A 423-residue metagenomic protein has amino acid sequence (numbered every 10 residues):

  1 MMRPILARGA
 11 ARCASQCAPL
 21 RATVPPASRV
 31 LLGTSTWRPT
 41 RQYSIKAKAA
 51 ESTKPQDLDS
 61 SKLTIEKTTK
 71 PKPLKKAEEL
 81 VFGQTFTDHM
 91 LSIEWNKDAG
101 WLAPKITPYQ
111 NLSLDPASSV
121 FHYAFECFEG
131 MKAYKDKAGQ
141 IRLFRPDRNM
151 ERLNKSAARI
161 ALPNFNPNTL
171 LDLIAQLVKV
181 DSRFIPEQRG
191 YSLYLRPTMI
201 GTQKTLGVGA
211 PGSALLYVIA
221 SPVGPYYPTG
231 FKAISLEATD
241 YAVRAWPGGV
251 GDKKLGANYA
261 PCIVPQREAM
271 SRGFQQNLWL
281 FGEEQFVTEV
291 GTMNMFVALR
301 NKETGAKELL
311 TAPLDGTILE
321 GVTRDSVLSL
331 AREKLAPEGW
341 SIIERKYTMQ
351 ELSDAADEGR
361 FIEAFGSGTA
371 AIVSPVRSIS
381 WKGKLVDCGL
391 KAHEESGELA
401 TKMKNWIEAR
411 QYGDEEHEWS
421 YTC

Functional and structural regions predicted by a protein language model:
M1-T53: N-terminal mitochondrial targeting presequence
R3-I5, G9, S44-L177, T205-C423: Helix-start/capping segments and mature chain N-termini
T36, T40, N168, Q176-E187: An exposure/low-complexity boundary signal
V180-R183, Q188-S213, G224: Non-catalytic, conformational "gating/processing" segments within enzyme and secreted inhibitor domains
